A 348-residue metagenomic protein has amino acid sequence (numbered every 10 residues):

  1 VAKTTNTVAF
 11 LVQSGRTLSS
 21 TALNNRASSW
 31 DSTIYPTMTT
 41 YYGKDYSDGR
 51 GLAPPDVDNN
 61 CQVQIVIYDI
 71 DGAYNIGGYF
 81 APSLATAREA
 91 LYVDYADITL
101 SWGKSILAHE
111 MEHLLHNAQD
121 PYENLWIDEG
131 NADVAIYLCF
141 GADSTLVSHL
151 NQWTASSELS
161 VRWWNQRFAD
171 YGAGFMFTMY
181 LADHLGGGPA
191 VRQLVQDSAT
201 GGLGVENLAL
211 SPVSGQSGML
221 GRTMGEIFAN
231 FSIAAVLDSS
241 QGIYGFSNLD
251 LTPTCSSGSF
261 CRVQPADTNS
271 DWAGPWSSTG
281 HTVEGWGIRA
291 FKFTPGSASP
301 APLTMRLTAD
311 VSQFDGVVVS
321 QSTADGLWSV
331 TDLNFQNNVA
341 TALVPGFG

Functional and structural regions predicted by a protein language model:
T5-N131, A135, G141-L146, W153-S160: Juxtacatalytic substrate-recognition/specificity segment
W30, W102, W126, W153 (+5 more regions): A residue-identity detector for tryptophan
G43, D48-G51, A73, G78 (+5 more regions): Glycine-centered flexibility motif
S83-T86, S101, S105, D120-L185 (+3 more regions): Acidic/His/Gly-enriched intrinsically disordered linker/tail segments that often contain short helix/coil "MoRF-like"
G201-G348: Beta/coil-rich, acidic/histidine-enriched accessory regions frequently appended to metallopeptidases
